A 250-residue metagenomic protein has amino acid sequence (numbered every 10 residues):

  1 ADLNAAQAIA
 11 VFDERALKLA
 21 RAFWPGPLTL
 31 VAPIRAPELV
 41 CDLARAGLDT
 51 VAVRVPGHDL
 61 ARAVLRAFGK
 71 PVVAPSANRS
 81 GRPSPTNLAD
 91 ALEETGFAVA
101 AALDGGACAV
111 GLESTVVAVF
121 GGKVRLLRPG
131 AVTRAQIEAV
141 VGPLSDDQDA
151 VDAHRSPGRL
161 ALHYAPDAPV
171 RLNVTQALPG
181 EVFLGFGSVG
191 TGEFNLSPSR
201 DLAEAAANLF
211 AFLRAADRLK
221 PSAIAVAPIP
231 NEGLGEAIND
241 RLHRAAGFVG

Functional and structural regions predicted by a protein language model:
A1-G250: Active-site-adjacent structural elements in enzyme catalytic cores
